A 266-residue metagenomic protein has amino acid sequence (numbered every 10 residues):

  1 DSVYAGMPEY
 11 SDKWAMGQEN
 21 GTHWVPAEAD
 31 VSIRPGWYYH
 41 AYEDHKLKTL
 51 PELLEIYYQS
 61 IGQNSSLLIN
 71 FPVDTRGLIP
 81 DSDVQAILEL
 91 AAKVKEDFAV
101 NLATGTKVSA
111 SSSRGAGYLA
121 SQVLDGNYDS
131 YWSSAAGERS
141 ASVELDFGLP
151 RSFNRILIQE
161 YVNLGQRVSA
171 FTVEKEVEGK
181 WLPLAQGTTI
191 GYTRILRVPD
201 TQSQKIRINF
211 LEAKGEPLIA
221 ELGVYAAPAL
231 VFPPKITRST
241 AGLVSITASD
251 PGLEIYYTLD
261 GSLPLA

Functional and structural regions predicted by a protein language model:
D1-L124, S134-G137, L145, L157-Q159 (+4 more regions): Mature catalytic domains of secreted/periplasmic carbohydrate-active enzymes
S111, Q159-Y161, E174-E176, Y225-A227 (+1 more regions): Predominantly extracellular/luminal cell-surface or secreted proteins
A135-A141, V162-A227: Trp- and acidic/polar-enriched beta-sheet ligand-binding modules for extracellular glycan and matrix recognition
R139-S140, G148-R155, S203: Extended extracellular/luminal ectodomain segments enriched in beta-structured repeat modules
A141-V143, N154, G242-V244: Structural beta-strand segments of beta-rich domains
P150-F153, Q166-V168, A248-E254: Short proline/glycine-enriched turn/loop motifs at strand-loop junctions of beta-rich domains
A226-A266: Short, compositionally stereotyped local motifs that mark structural "simplifiers"
